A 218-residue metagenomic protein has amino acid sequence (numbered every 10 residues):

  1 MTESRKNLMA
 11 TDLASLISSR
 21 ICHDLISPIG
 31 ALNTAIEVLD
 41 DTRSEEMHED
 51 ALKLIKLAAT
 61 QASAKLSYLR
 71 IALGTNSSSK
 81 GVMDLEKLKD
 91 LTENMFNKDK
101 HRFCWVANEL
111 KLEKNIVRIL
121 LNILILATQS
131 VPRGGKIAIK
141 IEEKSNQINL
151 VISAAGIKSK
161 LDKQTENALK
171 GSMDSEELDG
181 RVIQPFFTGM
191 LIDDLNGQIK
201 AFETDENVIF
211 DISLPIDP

Functional and structural regions predicted by a protein language model:
K6-L16, D50, K100-L126, P132 (+1 more regions): Conserved short strand/loop->alpha-helix "switch" segment adjacent to the catalytic nucleotide/phosphoryl-transfer site
S15-T42, K114-K144, Q184-D194: Conserved ATP-binding N-box helix of the HATPase_c
L39-A51: Conserved catalytic segment of histidine kinase HATPase_c domains, centered on the N-box/ATP-lid region
H48-R102: Conserved DHp (HisKA) dimerization/phosphotransfer helix of two-component histidine kinases, i.e., the long coiled-coil
N146-P185: Glycine-rich/acidic phosphate-handling loop/turn and adjacent ATP-lid/helix of nucleotide-binding kinase/ATPase domains
N196-E203: Glycine-rich ATP-binding loops of the HATPase_c
T204-D211: Glycine-rich nucleotide-binding loop
S213-P218: C-terminal end segment of the histidine kinase catalytic
